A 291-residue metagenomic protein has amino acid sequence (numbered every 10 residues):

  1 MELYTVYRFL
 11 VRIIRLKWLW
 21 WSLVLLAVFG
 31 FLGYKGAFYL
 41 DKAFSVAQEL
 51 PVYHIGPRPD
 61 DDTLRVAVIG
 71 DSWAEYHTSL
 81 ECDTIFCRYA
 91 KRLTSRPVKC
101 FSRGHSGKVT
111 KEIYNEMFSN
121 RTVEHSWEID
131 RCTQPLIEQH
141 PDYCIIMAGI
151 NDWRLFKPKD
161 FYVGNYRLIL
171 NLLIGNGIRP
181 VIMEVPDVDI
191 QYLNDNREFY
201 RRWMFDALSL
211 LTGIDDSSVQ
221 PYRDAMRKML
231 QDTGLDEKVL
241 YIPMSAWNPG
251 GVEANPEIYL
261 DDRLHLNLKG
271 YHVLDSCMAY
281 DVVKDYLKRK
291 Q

Functional and structural regions predicted by a protein language model:
M1-I69, W73-L80, K91-R96, H140 (+2 more regions): N-terminal secretory targeting modules
T63-A67, W73-F161: Conserved SGNH/GDSL esterase-like catalytic core that processes O-acyl groups on lipids and polysaccharides
L80-E81, E112-E116, Y192-R197, V252-P256: Short aromatic-enriched loop/helix-cap "lid" or pocket-rim segments at secondary-structure transitions that line
F86, C132, Y162-I169, Y222-M229 (+1 more regions): A general structural detector for well-ordered alpha-helical segments in enzyme core domains, enriched
I129, S218, P243, P256-Q291: Histidine-centered active-site loop/cap adjacent to the catalytic His in serine esterases/O-acetyl transfer systems
N176-P180: A short helix->loop->beta-strand "cap" motif at the edges of active sites that frequently abuts
Y192-P243: Substrate-gating cap/lid alpha-helix
